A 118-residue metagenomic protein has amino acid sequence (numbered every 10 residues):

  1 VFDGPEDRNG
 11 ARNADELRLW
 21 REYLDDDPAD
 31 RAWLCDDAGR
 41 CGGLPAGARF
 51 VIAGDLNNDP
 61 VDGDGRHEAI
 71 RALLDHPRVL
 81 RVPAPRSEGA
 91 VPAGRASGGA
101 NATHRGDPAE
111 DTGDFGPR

Functional and structural regions predicted by a protein language model:
F2-R118: Metal-dependent phosphoesterases centered on the DNase I-like endonuclease/exonuclease/phosphatase
